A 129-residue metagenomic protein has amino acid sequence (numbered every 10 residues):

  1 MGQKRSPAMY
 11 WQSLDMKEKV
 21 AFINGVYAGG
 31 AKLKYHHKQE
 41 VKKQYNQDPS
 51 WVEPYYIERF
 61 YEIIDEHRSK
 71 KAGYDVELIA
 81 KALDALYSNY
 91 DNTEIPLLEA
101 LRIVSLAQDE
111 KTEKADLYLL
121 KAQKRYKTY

Functional and structural regions predicted by a protein language model:
M1-Y55: N-terminal secretory signal peptides
R5, H37-Y129: Compact alpha-helical subdomains of small soluble proteins
